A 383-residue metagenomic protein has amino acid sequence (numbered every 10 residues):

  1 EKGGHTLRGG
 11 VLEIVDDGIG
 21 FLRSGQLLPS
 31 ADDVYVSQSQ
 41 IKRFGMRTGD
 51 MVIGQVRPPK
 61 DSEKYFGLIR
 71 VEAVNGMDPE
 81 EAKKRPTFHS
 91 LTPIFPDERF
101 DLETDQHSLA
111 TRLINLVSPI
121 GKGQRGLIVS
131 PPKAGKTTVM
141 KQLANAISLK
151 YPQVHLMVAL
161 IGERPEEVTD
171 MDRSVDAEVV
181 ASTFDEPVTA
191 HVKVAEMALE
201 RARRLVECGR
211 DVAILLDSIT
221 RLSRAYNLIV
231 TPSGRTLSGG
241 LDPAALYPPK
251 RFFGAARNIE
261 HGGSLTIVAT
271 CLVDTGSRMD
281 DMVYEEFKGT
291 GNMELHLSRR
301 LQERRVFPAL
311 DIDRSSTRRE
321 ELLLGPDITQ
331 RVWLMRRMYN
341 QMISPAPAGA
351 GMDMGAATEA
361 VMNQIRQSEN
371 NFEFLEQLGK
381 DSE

Functional and structural regions predicted by a protein language model:
E1-A82: N-terminal "pre-motor" subdomain/linker immediately upstream of P-loop NTPase catalytic cores
K2-R8, L109-L113, A198-R203, F252: Phosphate-interacting basic helix/loop segments used at nucleotide- and nucleic-acid interfaces
G10-L12, G18, F100, S118 (+1 more regions): Residue-level detector of beta-strand structural context in well-folded domains
M46, P58-I128, A134: P-loop NTP-binding catalytic core
G135, A144-E383: P-loop NTPase catalytic core
